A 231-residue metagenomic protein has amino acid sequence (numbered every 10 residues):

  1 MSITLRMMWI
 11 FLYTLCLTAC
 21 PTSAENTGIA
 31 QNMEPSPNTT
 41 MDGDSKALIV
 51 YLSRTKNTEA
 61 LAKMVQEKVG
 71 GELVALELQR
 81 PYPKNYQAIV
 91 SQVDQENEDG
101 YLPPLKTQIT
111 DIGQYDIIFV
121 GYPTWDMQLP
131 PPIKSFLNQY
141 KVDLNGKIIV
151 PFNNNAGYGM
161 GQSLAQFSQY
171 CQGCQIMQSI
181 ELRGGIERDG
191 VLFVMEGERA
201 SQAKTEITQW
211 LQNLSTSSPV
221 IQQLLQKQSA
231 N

Functional and structural regions predicted by a protein language model:
T4-I10: Sec-dependent signal peptide recognition, specifically the positively charged N-region followed immediately by
W9, N57, P81-K84, G113: Residues in flexible loops and secondary-structure boundaries
T14-A47, T55-K63, E67-E77, N97-Y122 (+1 more regions): FMN-binding flavodoxin-like domain, especially the glycine-rich phosphate-binding loop
Q79-E98, L192: N-terminal beta-loop-helix "entrance" segment that forms/cooperates in small-molecule cofactor or anionic ligand
